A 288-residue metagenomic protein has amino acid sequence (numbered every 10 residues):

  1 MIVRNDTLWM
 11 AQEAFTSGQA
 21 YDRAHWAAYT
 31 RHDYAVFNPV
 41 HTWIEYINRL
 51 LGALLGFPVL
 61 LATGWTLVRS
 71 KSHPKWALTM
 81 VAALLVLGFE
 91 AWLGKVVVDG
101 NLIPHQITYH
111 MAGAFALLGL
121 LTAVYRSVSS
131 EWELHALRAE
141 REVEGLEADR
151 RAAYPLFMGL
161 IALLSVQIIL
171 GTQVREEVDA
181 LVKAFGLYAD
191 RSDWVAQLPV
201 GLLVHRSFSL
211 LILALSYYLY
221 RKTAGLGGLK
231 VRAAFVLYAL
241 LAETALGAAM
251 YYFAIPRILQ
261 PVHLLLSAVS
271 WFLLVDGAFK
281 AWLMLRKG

Functional and structural regions predicted by a protein language model:
I2-F57, P199-H205: Individual transmembrane alpha-helix segments
F37, G88-M111, V174-K183, T244-A268: Interfacial helix-loop-helix junctions of multi-pass membrane proteins
L55-L60, A114-W132, S209-Y218, S267-W282: Hydrophobic cores of alpha-helical transmembrane segments in multi-pass inner/ER membrane proteins, independent
H73-A83, A153-F157, L226-A239: Membrane-interfacial loop-to-transmembrane alpha-helix junctions, especially the N-terminal start
L85-L87, A152-R175: Alpha-helical transmembrane segments of multi-pass integral membrane proteins
S130-Y154, L285-G288: Membrane-interfacial, low-structure loops and terminal tails that flank and connect transmembrane helices in multi-pass
Q167-I212, Y217-R221: Membrane-interfacial catalytic/cofactor-binding modules of polytopic membrane enzymes
R191-R206, A254-D276: Membrane-interface transmembrane-helix boundary segments in multi-pass integral membrane proteins
